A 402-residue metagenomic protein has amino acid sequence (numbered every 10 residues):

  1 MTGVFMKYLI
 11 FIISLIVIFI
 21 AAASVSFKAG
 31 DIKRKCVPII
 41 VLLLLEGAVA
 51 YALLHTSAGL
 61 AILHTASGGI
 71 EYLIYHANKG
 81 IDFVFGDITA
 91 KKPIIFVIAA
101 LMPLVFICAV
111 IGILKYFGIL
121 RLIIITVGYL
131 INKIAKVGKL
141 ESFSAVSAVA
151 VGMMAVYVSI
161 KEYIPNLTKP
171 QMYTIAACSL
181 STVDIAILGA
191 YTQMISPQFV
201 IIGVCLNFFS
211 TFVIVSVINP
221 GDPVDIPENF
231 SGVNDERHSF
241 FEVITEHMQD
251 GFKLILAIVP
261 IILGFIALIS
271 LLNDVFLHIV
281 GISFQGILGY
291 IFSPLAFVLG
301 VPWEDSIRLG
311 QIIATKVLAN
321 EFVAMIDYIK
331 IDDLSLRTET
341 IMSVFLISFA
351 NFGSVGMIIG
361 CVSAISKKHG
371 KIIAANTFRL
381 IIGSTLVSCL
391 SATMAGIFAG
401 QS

Functional and structural regions predicted by a protein language model:
G3-V97, E242-T245, I258, I262-S270 (+1 more regions): N-terminal alpha-helical transmembrane segments of multi-pass membrane transport and channel/translocase proteins
S14-V25, V41-L53, L104-I113, V183-A190 (+5 more regions): Hydrophobic core segments of alpha-helical transmembrane domains in multi-pass membrane transport and ion-translocation
A52-I81, D225-P227, L272-I291, E304-A314: Interfacial/capping segments of alpha-helical transmembrane domains
H76-V137: Hydrophobic alpha-helical hairpins/lids featuring a short glycine-rich hinge
I124-S159, P223-V243, Q285-L288, K316-V317: Juxtamembrane inter-helical linkers in multi-pass membrane proteins
I134-T192, L309-M394: Alpha-helical membrane segments and immediately flanking helix-loop junctions that form or couple to the substrate/ion
C205-L254: Long, contiguous bundles of hydrophobic transmembrane helices that form the permeation core of multi-pass
Q249-D333: Transmembrane helical segments that form the transport core of multi-pass membrane transport proteins
